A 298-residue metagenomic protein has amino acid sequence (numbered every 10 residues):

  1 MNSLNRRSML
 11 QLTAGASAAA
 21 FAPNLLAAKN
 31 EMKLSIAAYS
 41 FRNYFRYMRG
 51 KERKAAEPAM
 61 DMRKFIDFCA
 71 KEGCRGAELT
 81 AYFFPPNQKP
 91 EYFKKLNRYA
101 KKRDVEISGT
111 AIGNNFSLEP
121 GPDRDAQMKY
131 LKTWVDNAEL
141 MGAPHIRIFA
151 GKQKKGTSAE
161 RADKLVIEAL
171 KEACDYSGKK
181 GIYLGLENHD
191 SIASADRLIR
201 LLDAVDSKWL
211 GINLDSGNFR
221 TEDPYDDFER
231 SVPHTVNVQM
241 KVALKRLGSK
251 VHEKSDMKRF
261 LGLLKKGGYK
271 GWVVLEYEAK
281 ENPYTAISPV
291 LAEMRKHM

Functional and structural regions predicted by a protein language model:
M1, G268-E278: Short helix/strand-capping connector loops at secondary-structure junctions
N2-L140, R161, E168, S207 (+5 more regions): N-terminal pre-domain/capping segments
E31-S35, G76, E106-G109, P144-R147 (+4 more regions): Structural preference for beta-strand elements that scaffold enzyme active sites
M48, G76-A77, E168-L263: Acidic/histidine-rich catalytic cores of soluble enzymes
F68-R75, R103, L140-M141, E172-I182 (+1 more regions): A structural motif corresponding to the C-terminal end of an alpha-helix and its immediate exit/capping segment
P85-P86, N115-L118, K152-G156, D190-A193 (+3 more regions): Short, small-residue-enriched loops and turns at beta-alpha junctions that line or gate enzyme active sites
A138-A159, K180-H189: Active-site groove signature of glycoside hydrolases
K154-L170: Active-site cleft segment of glycoside hydrolase catalytic domains centered on the general acid/base Glu
